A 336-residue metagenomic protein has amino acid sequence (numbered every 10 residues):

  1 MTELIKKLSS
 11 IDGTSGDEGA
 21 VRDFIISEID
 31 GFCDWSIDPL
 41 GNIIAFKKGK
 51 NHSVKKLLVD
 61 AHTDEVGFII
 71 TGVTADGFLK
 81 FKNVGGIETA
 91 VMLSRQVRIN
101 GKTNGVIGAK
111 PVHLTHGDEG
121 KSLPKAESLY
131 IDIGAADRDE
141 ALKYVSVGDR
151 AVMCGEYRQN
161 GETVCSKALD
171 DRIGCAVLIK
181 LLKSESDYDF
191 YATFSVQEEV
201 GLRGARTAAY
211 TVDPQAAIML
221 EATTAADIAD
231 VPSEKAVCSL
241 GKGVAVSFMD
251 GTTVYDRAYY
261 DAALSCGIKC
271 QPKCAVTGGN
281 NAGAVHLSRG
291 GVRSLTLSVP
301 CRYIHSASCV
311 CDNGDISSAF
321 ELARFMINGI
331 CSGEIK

Functional and structural regions predicted by a protein language model:
M1-K336: N-terminal hydrophobic/helix-forming segments and targeting peptides
